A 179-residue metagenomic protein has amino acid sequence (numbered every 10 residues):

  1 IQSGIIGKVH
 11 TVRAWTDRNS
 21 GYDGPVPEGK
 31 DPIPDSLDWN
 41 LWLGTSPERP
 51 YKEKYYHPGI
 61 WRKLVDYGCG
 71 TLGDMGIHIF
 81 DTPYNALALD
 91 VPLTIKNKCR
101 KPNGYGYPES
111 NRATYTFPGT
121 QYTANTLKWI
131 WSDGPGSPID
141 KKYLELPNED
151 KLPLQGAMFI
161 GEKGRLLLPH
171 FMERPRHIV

Functional and structural regions predicted by a protein language model:
I1: Active-site-proximal cofactor/substrate-binding loop regions of enzyme domains
G4-V179: Contiguous beta-strand/loop segments that form the cofactor/metal-binding neighborhood of enzyme cores
